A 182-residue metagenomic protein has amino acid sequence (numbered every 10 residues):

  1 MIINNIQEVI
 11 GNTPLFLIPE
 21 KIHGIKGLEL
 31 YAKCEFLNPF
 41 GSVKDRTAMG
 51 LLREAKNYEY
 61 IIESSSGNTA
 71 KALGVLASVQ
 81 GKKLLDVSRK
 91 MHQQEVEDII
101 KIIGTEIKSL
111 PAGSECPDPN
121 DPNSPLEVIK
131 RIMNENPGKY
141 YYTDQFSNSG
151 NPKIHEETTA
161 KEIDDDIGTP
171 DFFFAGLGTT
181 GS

Functional and structural regions predicted by a protein language model:
M1-S182: PLP-dependent amino-acid enzyme catalytic core
